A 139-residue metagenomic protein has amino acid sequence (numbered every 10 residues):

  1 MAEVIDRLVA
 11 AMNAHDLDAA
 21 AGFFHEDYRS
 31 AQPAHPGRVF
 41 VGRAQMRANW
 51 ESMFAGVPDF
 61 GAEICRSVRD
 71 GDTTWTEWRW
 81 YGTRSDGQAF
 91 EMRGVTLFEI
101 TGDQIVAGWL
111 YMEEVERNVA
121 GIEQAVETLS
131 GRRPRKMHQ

Functional and structural regions predicted by a protein language model:
M1-A10, P33-H35, S52-A55, E77: Short, mixed-charge, low-aromatic patches
M1-E26, V126-Q139: Short, low-complexity N-terminal intrinsically disordered segments enriched in polar/charged residues
A2-I5, R43-M46, E91: A structural signal for well-ordered alpha-helical scaffolds and beta->alpha junctions
L8-M12, F24, S30, F98 (+1 more regions): Broad hydrophobic/π-residue packing in well-ordered secondary structure
L17-G71: A solvent-exposed, acidic/Ser-Thr-rich amphipathic alpha-helical stretch
R47-Q139: A beta-strand edge to alpha-helix "cap/lid" segment located at domain peripheries
